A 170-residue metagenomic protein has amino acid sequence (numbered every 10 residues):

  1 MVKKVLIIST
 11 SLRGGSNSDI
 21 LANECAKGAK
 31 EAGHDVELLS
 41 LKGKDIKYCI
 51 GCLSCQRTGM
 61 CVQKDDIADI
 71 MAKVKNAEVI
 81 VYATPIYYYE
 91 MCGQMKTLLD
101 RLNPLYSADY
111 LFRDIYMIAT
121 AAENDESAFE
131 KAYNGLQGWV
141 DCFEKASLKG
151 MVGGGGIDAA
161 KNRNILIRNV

Functional and structural regions predicted by a protein language model:
M1-A83, Y89-L105, D141, S147 (+1 more regions): N-terminal beta1-alpha1-beta2 submodule of the flavodoxin-like/Rossmannoid cofactor-binding fold
V2-I7, V79, Y116-M117, V152-A159: A short small-residue
T10, L41, A119-A122, G153-G154: Cofactor-binding loop segments of dinucleotide-utilizing enzymes, especially the Rossmann-like FAD- and NAD(P)+-binding
G14-S16, N124-S127, A160-R163: A generic structural signal for short coil/turn motifs at secondary-structure boundaries
Y87-Y88, N124: Glycine-rich nucleotide phosphate-binding loop and flanking beta-alpha elements of Rossmann-like dinucleotide-binding
G93, Y106-G150: Short, glycine-/small-residue-rich phosphate/pyrophosphate-handling segment
S147-V170: C-terminal and late-domain segments of enzyme folds
